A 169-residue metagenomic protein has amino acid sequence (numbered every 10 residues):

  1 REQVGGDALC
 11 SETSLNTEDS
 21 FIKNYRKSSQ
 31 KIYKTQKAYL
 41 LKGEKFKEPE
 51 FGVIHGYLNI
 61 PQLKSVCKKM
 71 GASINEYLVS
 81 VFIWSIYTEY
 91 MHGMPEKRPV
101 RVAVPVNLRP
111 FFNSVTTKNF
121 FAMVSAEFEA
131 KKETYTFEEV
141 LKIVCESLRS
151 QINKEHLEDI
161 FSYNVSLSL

Functional and structural regions predicted by a protein language model:
R1, I74-I86, V144: Structural preference for long, well-ordered alpha-helical segments in enzyme cores
R1-Q3, Y25, I32, P110-F112 (+2 more regions): Generic hydrophobic, helix-prone segments enriched in Leu/Val/Ile
Q3-G52: Short amphipathic alpha-helices and their capping loops
V4-G5, C10, K64, L78-V79 (+1 more regions): Generic structural signal for individual residues within well-ordered alpha-helical segments across diverse proteins
A8-L15, L40-G43, V66, E127 (+2 more regions): C-terminal functional regions of eukaryotic proteins
S14-L15, Q36-A38, L63-M70, Y87: A broad, low-specificity signal for short, low-complexity segments enriched in glycine/proline and polar/charged
E44-N59, V66-Y77, T136: Short, contiguous, pocket-lining structural segments that sit at or immediately flank catalytic/ligand-binding sites
G52-L58, Q62-K64, Y87-L169: Acyl-thioester-dependent acyl-group transfer interface
